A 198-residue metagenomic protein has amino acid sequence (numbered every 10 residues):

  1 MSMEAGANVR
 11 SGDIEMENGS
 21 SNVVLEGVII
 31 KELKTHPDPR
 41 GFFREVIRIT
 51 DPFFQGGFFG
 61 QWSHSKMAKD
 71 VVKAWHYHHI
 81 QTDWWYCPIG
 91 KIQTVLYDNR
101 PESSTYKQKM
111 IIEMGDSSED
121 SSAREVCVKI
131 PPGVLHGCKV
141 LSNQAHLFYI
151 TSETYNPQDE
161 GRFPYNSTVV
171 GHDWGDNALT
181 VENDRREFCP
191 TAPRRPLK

Functional and structural regions predicted by a protein language model:
S2-A123, N143-A145, I150-K198: Non-catalytic, conserved peripheral segments adjacent to functional cores
T94-V95, V128, H136-L141: Short beta-strand His + acidic residue motifs that chelate non-heme Fe in jelly-roll/DSBH and cupin folds
